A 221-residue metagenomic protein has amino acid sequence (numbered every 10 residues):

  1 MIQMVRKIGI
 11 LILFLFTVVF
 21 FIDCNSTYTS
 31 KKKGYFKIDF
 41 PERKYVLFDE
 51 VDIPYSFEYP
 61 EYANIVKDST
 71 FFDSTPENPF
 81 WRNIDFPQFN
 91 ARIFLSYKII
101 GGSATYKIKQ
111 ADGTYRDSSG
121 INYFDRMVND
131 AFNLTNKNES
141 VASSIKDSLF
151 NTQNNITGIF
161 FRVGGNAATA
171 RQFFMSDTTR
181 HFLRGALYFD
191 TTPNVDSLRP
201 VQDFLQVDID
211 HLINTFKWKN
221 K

Functional and structural regions predicted by a protein language model:
I2-G9, V19-N90, G101-I108, S118-F132 (+4 more regions): N-terminal targeting sequences that direct proteins away from the cytosol to non-cytosolic compartments
T135: Cysteine-centered metal-binding/redox modules
I156-R171: Short, Gly/Ser/Thr-enriched beta-strand-loop segments that form substrate-interacting elements of hydrolase/peptidase
Q172-T178: A short, hydrophobic, proline-anchored segment that marks a local hinge/packing element in signaling and regulatory
F182-Y188: Short hydrophobic beta-strand segments that form the core of ligand-binding sensory/regulatory domains
